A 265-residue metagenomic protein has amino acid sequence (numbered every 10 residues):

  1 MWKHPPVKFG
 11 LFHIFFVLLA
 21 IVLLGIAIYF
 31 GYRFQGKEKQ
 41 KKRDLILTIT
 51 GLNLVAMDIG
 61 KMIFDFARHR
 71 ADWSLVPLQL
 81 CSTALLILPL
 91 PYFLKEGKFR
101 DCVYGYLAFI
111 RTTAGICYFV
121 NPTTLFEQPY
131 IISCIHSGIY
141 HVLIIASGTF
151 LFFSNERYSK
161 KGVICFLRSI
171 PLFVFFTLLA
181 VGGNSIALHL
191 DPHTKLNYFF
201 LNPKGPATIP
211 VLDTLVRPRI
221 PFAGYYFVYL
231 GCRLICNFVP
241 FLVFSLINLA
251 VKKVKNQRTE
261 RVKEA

Functional and structural regions predicted by a protein language model:
M1-R43: N-terminal topogenic module of multi-pass integral membrane proteins
H4-I21, I164-P171, A187-F241: Membrane-interface transmembrane-helix boundary segments in multi-pass integral membrane proteins
F15-L19, A71-S82, G105-A108: Structural signature of hydrophobic alpha-helical transmembrane segments
F15-R33, V55-I59, V174-V181, L234-L246: Hydrophobic core of alpha-helical transmembrane segments in multi-pass integral membrane proteins
G25-Y29, I87-P91, L143-V163, L178: Alpha-helical transmembrane segments in multipass membrane proteins, preferentially the mid-helix core
K39-L52, F99-A108, C165: Membrane-interfacial loop-to-transmembrane alpha-helix junctions, especially the N-terminal start
I59-R68, F119-P129, S185-I186: Juxtamembrane "helix-exit" motif on the non-cytosolic side of transmembrane helices
R68-L80, E127-I139: Non-cytosolic membrane-interface motifs at loop->transmembrane helix junctions
